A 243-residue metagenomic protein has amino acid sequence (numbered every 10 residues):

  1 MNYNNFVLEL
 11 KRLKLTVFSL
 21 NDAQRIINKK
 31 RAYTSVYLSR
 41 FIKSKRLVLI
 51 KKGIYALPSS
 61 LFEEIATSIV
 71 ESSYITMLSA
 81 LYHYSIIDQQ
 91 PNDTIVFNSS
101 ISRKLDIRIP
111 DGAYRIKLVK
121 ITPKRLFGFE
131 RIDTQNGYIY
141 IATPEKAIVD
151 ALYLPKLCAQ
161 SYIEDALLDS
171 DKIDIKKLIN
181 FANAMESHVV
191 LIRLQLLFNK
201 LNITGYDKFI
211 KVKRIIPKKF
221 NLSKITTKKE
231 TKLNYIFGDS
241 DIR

Functional and structural regions predicted by a protein language model:
M1-L78, D171, I175-L178, E186: Short beta-edge/loop segments at beta->alpha junctions of small alpha/beta modules that act as binding/recognition
T16, K30, I87-D88, T204: Short coil/loop linkers at secondary-structure junctions
N28, S85, Y153-K156: Hydrophobic/aromatic-lined pockets within catalytic cores
R31-R40, I101-I109, K120-T122, N136-G137 (+1 more regions): Short, mixed-charge, low-aromatic patches
Y33, Q89-N92, Y206-D207: Short, surface-exposed acidic
S44-F127: Short gly/ser-rich loop at a beta-strand->alpha-helix junction or flexible surface loop bordering the NTP-binding
F129-R243: Hydrophobic alpha-helical interaction segments
